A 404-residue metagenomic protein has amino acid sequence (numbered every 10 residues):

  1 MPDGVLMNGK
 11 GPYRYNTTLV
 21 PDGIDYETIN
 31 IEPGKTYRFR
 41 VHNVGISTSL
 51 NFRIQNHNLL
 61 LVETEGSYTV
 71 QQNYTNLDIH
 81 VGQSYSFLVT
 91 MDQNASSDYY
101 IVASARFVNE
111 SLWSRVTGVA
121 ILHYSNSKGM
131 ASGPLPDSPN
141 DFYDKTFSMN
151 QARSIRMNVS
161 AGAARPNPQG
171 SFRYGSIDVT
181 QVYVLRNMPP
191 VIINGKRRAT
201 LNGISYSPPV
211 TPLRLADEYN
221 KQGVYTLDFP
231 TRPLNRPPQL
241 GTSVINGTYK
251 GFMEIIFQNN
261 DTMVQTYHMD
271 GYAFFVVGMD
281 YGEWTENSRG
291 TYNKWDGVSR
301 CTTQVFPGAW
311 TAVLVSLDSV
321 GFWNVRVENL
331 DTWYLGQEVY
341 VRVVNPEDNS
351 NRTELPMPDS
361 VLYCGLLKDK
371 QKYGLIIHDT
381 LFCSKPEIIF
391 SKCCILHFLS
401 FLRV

Functional and structural regions predicted by a protein language model:
M1-T180, G203-Y206, N259, D280-Y281 (+1 more regions): Histidine- and aromatic-rich segments of cupredoxin/plastocyanin-like copper-binding domains
L61-T75, H80-V81, S114-D137, D144 (+2 more regions): Active-site pocket scaffolds in enzymes
L396-L402: Short hydrophobic targeting helices and cationic amphipathic motifs that mediate membrane/organellar targeting
